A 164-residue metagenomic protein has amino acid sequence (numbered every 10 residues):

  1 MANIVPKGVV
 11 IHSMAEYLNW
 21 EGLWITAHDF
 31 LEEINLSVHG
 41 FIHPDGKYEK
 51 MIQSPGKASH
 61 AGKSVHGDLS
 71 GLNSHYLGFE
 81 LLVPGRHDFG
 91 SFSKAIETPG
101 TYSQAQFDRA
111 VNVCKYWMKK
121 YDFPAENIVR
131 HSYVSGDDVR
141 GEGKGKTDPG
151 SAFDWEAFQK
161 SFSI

Functional and structural regions predicted by a protein language model:
M1-L72: N-terminal catalytic cores of peptidoglycan-degrading enzymes
A2-V10, L82-I164: Basic/polar, cationic surfaces and motifs that engage anionic cell-wall and phosphate/carboxylate ligands
H75: Active-site beta-strand/loop architecture of penicillin-binding DD-peptidases
F79: Conserved, mostly hydrophobic/aromatic
